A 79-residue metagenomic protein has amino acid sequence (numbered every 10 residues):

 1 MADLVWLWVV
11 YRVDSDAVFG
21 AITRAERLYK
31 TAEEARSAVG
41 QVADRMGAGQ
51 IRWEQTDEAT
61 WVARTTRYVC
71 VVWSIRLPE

Functional and structural regions predicted by a protein language model:
M1-R24: Short aromatic-glycine-(Arg/Gly/Cys) micro-motifs in beta-strand/loop hairpins
W6-V9, K30, E79: Generic detector of low-complexity/intrinsically disordered segments and short hydrophobic N-terminal stretches
W8, T23, A32, Q41 (+1 more regions): General helical secondary-structure elements
G20, L28-I51: A short, charged, amphipathic alpha-helix used as a generic interaction element across diverse proteins
E26-R27, V72: Hydrophobic/aromatic beta-strand elements that line small-molecule binding cavities or substrate pockets in beta-rich
D44-E79: Short, mixed-charge low-complexity intrinsically disordered segments
